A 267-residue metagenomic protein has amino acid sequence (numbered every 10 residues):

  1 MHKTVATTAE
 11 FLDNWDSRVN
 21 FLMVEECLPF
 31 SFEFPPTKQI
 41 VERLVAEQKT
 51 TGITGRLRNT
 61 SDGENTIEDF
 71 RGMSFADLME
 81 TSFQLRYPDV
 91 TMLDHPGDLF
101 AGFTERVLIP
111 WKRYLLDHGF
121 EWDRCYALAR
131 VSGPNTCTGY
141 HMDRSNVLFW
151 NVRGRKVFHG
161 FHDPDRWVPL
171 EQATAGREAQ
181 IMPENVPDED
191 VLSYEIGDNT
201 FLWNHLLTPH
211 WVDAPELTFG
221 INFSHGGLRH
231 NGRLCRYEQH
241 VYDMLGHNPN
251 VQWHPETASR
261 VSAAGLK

Functional and structural regions predicted by a protein language model:
M1-P36, R43: Fe(II)/2-oxoglutarate
E10, L115-D117, T136-H141: Catalytic micro-motifs at enzyme active sites that drive phosphoryl/nucleotidyl and oxygen chemistry
C27, P36-C125: Signature of the catalytic double-stranded beta-helix
E33, T138-D143, L148-W150, H159 (+2 more regions): Short histidine-centered beta-strand/loop micro-motifs that create catalytic or ligand/metal-coordination sites
L128-M142, G160-D165: Conserved short histidine dyad/triad with adjacent acidic residue
N151-H210, G227, E238: Double-stranded beta-helix
A173, P215-H225: Short, compositionally biased
L192-I196, T200, F223, G227-K267: Conserved double-stranded beta-helix
